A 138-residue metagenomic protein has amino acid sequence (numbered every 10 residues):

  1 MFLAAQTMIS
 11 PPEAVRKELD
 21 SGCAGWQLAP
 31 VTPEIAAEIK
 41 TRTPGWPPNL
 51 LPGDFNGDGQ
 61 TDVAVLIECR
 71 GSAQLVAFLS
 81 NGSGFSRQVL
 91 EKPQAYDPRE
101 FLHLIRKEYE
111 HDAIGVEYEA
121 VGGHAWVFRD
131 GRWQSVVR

Functional and structural regions predicted by a protein language model:
M1-G25, S86-R138: Acidic, small-residue rich beta-repeat scaffolds with periodic aromatic anchors
D20-T41: Transition segment at domain starts
P44-G45: Extracellular/luminal recognition modules and glycoprotein regions
P48-L50: Primarily EF-hand calcium-binding motifs
D54-N56, Q60, C69: Calcium-coordinating acidic loop motifs
G71-A77, G122-W126: Structural motif
S80-G84: Short edge-strand/loop segments of extracellular domains
